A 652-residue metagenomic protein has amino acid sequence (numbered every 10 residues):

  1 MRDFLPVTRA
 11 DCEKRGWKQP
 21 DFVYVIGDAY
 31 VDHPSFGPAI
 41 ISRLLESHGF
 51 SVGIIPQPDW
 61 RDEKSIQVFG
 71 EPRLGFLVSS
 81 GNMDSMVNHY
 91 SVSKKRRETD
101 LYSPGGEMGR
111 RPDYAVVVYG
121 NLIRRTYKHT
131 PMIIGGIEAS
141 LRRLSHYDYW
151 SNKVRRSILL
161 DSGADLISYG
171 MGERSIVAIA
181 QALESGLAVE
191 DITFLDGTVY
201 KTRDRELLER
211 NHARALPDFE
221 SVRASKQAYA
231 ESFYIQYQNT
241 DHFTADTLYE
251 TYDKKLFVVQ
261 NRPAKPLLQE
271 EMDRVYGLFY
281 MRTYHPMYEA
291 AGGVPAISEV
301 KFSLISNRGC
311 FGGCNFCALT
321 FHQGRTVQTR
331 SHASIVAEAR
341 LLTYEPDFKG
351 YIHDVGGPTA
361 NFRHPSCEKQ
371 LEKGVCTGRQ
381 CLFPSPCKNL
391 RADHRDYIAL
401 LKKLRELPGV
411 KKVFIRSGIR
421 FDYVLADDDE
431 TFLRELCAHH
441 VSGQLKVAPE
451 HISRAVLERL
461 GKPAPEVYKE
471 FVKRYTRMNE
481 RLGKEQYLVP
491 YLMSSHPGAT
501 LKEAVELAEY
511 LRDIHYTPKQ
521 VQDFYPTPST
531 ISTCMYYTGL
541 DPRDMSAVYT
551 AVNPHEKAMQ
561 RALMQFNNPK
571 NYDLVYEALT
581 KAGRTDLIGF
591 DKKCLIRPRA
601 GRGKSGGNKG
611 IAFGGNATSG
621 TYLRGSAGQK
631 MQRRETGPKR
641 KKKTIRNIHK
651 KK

Functional and structural regions predicted by a protein language model:
M1-Q19, A29, E231-S303: N-terminal [4Fe-4S]-dependent radical SAM core
A10, G37, P56-D253, Q260-N261: Glycine-rich beta-alpha loop elements in corrinoid/cobalamin-binding modules across cobalamin-dependent enzymes
Y24-I26, I55, D59-W60, L341-V489 (+1 more regions): Conserved SAM/AdoMet-binding glycine-rich loop
V25-Y30, A291-A318, V336, T343 (+1 more regions): N-terminal pre-triad scaffold of radical SAM enzymes
R61, E190-D241, K255-L256, A264-L267 (+6 more regions): Terminal amphipathic helices with adjacent charged low-complexity linkers/tails
D84-S93, L141-R143, E173-A178, T202-L207 (+6 more regions): Flexible glycine/acidic-rich beta-alpha junction loops that bind and position SAM and/or redox cofactors in anaerobic
D165, V275, C310, I335 (+3 more regions): Conserved, mostly hydrophobic/aromatic
K373, R379, L595-K652: Acidic, low-complexity intrinsically disordered tails
